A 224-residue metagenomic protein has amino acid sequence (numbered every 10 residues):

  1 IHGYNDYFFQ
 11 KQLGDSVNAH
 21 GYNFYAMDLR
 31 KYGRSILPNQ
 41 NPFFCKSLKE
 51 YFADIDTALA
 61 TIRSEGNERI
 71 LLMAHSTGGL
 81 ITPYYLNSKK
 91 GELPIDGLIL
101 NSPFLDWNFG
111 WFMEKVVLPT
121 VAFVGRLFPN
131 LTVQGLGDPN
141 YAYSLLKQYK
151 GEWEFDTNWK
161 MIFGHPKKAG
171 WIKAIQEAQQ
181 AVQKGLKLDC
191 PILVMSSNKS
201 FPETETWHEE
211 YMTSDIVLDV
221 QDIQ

Functional and structural regions predicted by a protein language model:
I1-N5, D28, S196: The conserved beta1-alpha1 loop
H2, A74-G79: Conserved alpha/beta-hydrolase "nucleophile elbow" surrounding the catalytic nucleophile
Y4-N5, G33-R69: Catalytic nucleophile-loop/oxyanion-hole region of alpha/beta-hydrolase and closely related hydrolase-like folds
D6-N39: Conserved alpha/beta-hydrolase
Y22, N67-R69, C190-P191: Short coil/turn segments at beta-strand junctions that form active-site/ligand-binding loops
L72, L100, V194-S196: Structural beta-sheet core signal
T77, I81-A169: Alpha/beta-hydrolase-fold enzymes
V133-Q224: Serine-hydrolase catalytic core
